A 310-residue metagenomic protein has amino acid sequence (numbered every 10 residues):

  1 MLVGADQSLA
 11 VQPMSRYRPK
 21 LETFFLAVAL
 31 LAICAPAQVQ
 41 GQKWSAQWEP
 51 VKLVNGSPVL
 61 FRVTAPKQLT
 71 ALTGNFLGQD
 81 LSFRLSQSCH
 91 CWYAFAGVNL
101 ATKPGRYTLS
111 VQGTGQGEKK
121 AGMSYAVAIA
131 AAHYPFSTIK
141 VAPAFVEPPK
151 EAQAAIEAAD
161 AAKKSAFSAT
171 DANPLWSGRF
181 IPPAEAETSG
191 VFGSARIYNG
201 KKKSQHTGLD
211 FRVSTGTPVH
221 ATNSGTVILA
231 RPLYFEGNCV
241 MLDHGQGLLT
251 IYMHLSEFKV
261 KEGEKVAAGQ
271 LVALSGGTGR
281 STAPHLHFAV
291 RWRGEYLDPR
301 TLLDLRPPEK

Functional and structural regions predicted by a protein language model:
F24-C34: Bacterial N-terminal signal peptides
V39-G56: N-terminal edge beta-strand
S45-W48, M123-E236: Surface-exposed, glycine-biased beta-strand/turn segments
S57-P66: Aromatic/hydrophobic beta-strand junction motif of beta-rich domains
T70-S82: Change to "...patches in solvent-exposed regions of secreted, membrane-anchored, or virion-exposed structural
C91-S110: Ligand-binding face of N-terminal immunoglobulin V-set domains in extracellular IgSF glycoproteins
Q112-Q116: Beta-strand-rich extracellular modules
I181-K310: Catalytic cores of peptidoglycan-degrading enzymes
